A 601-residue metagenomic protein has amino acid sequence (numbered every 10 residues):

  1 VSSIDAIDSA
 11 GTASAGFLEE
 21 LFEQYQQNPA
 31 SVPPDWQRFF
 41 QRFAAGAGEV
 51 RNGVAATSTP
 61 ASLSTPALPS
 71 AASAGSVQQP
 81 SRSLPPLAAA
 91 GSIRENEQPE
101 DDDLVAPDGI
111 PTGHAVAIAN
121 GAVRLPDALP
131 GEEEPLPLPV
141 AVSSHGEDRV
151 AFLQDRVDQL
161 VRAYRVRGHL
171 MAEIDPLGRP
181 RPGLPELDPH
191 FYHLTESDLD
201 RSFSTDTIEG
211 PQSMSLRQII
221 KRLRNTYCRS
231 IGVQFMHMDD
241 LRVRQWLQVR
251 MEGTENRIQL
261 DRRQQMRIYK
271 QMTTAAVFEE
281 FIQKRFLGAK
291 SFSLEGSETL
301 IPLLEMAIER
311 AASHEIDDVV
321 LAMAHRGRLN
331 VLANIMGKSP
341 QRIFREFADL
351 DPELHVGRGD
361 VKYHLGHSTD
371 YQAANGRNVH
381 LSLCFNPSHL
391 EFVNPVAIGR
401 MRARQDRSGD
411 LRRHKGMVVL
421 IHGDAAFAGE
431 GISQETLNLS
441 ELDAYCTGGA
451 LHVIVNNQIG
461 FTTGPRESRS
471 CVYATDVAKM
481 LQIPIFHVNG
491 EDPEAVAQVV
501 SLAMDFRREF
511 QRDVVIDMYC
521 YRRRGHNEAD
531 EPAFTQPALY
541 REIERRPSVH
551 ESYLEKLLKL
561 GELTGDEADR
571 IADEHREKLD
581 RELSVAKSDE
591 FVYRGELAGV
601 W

Functional and structural regions predicted by a protein language model:
V1-A45: Subset of Sec-pathway N-terminal targeting signals
G46-T299, I316: Extended, charge-enriched "interface" segments that sit outside catalytic cores
A163, H169, I308, E315-V320 (+6 more regions): Beta-sheet entry/capping signal
V277, F281-Q341: Active-site pocket-lining segments that scaffold enzyme catalytic pockets across diverse folds
D317-F486: Cofactor-binding active-site loop characterized by glycine-rich and histidine/acidic residues
A374, Y473-V499, R546-E567: Conserved thiamine diphosphate
Y445-H452, T463-Q482, M518-E551: Flexible glycine/proline-rich, aromatic-decorated loop/lid segments
H550, L560, T564-W601: Hard-cation-handling environments
